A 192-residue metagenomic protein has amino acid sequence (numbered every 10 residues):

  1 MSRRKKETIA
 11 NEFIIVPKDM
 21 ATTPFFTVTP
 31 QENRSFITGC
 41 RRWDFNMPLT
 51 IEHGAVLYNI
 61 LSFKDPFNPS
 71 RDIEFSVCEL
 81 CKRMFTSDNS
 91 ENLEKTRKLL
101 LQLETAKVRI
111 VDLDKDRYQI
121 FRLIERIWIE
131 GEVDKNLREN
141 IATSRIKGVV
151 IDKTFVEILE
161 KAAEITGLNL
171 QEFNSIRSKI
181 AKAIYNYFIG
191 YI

Functional and structural regions predicted by a protein language model:
M1-I192: Charged, alpha-helix-forming regions
